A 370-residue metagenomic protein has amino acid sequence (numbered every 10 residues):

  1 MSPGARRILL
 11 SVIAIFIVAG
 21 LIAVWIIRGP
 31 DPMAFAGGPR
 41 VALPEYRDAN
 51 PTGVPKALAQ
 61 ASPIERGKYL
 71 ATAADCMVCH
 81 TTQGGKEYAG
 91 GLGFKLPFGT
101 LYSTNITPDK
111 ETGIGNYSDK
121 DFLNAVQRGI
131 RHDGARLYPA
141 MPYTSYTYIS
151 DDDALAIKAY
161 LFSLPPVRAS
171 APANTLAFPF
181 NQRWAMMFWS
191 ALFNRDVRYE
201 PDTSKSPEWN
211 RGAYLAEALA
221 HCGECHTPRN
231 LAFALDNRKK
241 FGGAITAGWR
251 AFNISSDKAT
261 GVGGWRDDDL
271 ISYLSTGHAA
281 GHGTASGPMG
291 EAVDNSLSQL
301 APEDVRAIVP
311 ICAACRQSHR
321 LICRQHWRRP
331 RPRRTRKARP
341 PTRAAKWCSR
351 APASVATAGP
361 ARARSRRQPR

Functional and structural regions predicted by a protein language model:
S2-Q60, L101, I130, D152-K205 (+3 more regions): Post-cleavage N-terminal segment of exported redox proteins
P39, R47, Q83-D119, L137-S150 (+4 more regions): Gly/Gly-Pro-rich "capping" loops immediately C-terminal to redox-active cysteine motifs in periplasmic/lumenal
T52-K68, D109-E111: Asp/Glu-centered strand-loop micro-motifs enriched in Gly/Pro and often flanked by an aromatic residue
L58-A59, T107-I114, S118-R128, D202: Aromatic/His-enriched, Gly/Pro-containing loop or helix-boundary segments that lie immediately adjacent to catalytic
L58-A61, L70, N116-Y117, Y148-D152 (+6 more regions): Soluble non-cytosolic domains of exported or imported proteins
A61-T82, E87-K95, F188-A191, E200-N230 (+2 more regions): Sequence/structural segment immediately N-terminal to covalent heme-attachment motifs in c-type and related
Y69-T81, T104-N105, D121-R128, P139 (+8 more regions): C-type cytochrome heme c attachment motif
D133-A135, G223, G263, A279-A285: Substrate-binding/catalytic groove segments of enzymes that remodel or degrade extracellular structural polymers
